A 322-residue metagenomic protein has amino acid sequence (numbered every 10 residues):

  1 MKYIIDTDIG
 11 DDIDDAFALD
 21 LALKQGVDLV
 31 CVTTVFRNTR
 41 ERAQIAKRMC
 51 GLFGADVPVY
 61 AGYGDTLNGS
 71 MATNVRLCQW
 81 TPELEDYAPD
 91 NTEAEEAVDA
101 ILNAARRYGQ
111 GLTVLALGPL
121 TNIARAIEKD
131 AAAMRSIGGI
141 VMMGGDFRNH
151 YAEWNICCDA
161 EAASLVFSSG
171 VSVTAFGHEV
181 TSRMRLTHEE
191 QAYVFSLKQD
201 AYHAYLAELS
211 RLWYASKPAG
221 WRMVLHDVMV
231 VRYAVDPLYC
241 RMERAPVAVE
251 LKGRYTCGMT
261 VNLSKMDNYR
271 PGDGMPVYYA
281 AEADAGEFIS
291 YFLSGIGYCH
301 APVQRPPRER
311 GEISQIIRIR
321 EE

Functional and structural regions predicted by a protein language model:
M1-Q44, R48, Y87-E189: Active-site histidine-anchored catalytic micro-motif
Y3, A43-R107, P276, A280-A285 (+4 more regions): Metal-dependent C-N hydrolase catalytic cores
D15, L77-Q79, N122, H226: Histidine-centered active-site/metal-ligand motif
A18-K24, D28, C157, E161 (+1 more regions): Conformational coupling and interaction surfaces
A55, G109-Q110, A131, V171 (+2 more regions): Proline-centered flexible-loop/turn and helix-kink motifs
V59, V166, V231: A residue-level signal for conserved active-site and pocket-lining positions in enzyme catalytic cores
A72-W80, E153-C158, Q191: Short, surface-exposed amphipathic charged segments that create phosphate/polyanion-binding patches used for binding
